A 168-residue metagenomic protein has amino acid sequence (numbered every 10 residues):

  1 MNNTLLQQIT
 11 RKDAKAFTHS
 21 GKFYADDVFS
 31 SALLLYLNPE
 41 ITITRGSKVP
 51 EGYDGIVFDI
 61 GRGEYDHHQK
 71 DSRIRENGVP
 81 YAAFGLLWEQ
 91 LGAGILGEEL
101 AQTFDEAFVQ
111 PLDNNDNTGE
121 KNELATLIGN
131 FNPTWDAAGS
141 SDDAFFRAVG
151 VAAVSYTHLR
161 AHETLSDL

Functional and structural regions predicted by a protein language model:
M1-R147: Replace "Mg2+/Mn2+-dependent" with "divalent metal-dependent
A152-Y156: Short, Φ-rich (hydrophobic/aromatic) sequence segments
T157-T164: Conserved small/polar residues in nucleotide/adenosyl-binding loops
L168: Cytosolic catalytic cores of cyclic-nucleotide second-messenger enzymes
